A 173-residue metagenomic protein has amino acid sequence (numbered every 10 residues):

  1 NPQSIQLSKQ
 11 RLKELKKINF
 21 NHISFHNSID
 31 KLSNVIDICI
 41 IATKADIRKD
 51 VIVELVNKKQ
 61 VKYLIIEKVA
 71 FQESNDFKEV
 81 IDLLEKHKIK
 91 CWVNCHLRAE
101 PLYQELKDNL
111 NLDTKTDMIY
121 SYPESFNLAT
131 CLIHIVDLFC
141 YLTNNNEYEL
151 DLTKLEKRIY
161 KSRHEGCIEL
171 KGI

Functional and structural regions predicted by a protein language model:
N1-K17: NAD(P)-binding Rossmann-fold cofactor-contacting core
S8, N21-L83: Beta-loop-alpha module in the N-terminal Rossmann-like domain of NAD(P)-dependent dehydrogenases, especially those
L15-S24, H87-I89: A short helix-to-beta-strand connector/capping loop
S24-N27, I66, V93-C95, L152-K154: Short loop/edge segments at beta-strand edges and connector loops that shape dinucleotide/nucleotide cofactor-binding
I29-D30, I38, A70-V136: A contiguous active-site-proximal alpha/beta segment in oxidoreductase catalytic domains
K59, H87-K88, D113-T114, T143-N146: A structural signal for short coil/turn segments at secondary-structure junctions
D117-I173: Rossmann-like dinucleotide-binding domain that binds NAD(P)(H)
